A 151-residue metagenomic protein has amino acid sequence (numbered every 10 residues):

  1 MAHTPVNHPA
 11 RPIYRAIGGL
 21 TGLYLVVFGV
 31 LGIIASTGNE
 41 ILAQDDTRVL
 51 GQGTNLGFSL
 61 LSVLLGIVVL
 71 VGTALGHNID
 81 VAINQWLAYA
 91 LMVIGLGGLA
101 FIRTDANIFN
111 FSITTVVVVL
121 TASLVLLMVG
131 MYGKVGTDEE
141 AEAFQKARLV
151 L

Functional and structural regions predicted by a protein language model:
M1-F28: Cytosolic juxtamembrane helix and N-cap/initiation of the first transmembrane helix
L23, Q52-V71, V93, T121: Core segments of alpha-helical transmembrane spans in multipass integral membrane proteins
Y24-G53: Hydrophobic transmembrane helix segments
V69-A82: Juxtamembrane helix-break-helix junctions at the cytosolic face of small multi-pass alpha-helical membrane proteins
N84-L99: Hydrophobic alpha-helical membrane segments
L96-I113: Membrane-helix boundary connector in multi-pass membrane proteins
T121-A141: Membrane-water interface at the C-terminal end of transmembrane alpha helices
E139-L151: Short, highly charged, low-complexity non-transmembrane loops/tails of multi-pass membrane proteins
